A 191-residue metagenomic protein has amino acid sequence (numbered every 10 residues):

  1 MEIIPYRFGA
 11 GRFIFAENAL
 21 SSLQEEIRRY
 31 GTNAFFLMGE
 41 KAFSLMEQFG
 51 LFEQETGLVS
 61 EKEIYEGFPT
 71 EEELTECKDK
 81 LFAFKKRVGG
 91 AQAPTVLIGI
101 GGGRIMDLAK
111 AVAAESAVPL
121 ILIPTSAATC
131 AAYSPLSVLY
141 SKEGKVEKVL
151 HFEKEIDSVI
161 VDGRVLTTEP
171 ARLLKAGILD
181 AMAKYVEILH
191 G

Functional and structural regions predicted by a protein language model:
M1-T95: ATP/NTP phosphate-donor binding region
G11, A114-G191: A glycine/threonine-rich phosphate-anchoring loop and its flanking beta-alpha core in nucleotide/phosphate-binding
F15, E63, I98, L122-I123 (+1 more regions): General beta-strand structural signal in soluble alpha/beta enzymes
A16, G103, M182: Short, conserved catalytic/metal-binding motifs centered on acidic residues
L20-L23, A42-E47, R104-A111, T129-Y133: Short glycine/serine/threonine-rich phosphate/pyrophosphate-binding segments that cradle anionic phosphate groups
F35-L37, I98-I100, I160: Structural motif
K41, F68-P69, R104, A127 (+1 more regions): Glycine-/small-residue-rich active-site loops that bind phosphorylated ligands and cofactors
F84-A127: A short, small-residue-rich loop immediately preceding and capping a beta-strand
